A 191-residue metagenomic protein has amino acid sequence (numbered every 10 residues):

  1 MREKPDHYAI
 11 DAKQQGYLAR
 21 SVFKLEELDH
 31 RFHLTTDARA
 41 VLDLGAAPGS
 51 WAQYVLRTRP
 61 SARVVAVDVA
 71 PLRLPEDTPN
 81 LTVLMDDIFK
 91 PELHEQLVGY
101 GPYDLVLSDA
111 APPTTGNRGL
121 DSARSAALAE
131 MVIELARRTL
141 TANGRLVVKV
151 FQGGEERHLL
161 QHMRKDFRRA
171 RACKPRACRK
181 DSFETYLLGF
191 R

Functional and structural regions predicted by a protein language model:
M1-T36: Class I SAM-dependent methyltransferase Rossmann-like catalytic core, especially the SAM/SAH-binding loop
D37-A47: Conserved class I S-adenosyl-L-methionine
R39, A62, G144: Glycine-centered, small-residue-biased loops immediately flanking beta-strands in adenine/cofactor-binding cores
P48-R59: Conserved SAM-binding loop of SAM-dependent methyltransferases across substrates and taxa, primarily the Class I
V67-P113: S-adenosyl-L-methionine
A126-A142: A short glycine-rich, Lys/Arg-flanked "PGG" loop and its adjoining helix->strand segment in the class I
N143-V150: Conserved beta-strand signature within the Rossmann-like core of class I S-adenosyl-L-methionine
Q152-R191: Class I S-adenosyl-L-methionine
